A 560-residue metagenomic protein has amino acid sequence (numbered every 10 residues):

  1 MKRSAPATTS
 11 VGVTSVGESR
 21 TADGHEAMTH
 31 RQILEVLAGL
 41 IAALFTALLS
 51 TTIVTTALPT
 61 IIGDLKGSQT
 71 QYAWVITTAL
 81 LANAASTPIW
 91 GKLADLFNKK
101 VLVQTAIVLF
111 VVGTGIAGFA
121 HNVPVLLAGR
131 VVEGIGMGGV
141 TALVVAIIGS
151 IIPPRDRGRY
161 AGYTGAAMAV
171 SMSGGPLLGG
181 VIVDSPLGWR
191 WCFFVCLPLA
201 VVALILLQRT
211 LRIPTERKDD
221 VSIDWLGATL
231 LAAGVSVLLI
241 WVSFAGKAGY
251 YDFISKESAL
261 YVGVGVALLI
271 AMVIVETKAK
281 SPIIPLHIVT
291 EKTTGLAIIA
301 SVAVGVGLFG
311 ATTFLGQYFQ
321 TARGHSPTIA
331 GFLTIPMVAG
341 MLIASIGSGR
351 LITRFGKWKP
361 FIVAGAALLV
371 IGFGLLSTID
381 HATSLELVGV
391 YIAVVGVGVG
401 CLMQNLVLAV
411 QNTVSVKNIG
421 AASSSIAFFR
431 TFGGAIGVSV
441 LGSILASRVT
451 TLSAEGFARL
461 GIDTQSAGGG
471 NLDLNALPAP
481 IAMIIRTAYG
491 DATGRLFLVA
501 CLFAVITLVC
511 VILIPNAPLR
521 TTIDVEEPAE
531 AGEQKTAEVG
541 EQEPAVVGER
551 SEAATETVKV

Functional and structural regions predicted by a protein language model:
M1-I41, N471-V560: Transmembrane-helix exit segments and adjacent C-terminal regions of multi-pass membrane proteins
I33-T56, Q69-T78, I107, L226 (+5 more regions): 12-transmembrane solute porter fold
I61-G63, L93-A94, L178-L187, V242 (+4 more regions): Interfacial helix-cap and linker-helix signal at transmembrane-aqueous boundaries of multi-pass secondary transporters
L81-A85, G115, S173, L177 (+4 more regions): Hydrophobic/small/kink-forming positions within alpha-helical transmembrane segments of polytopic membrane proteins
T87-G227, F244, A339, V416: Helix-loop-helix hairpins in multi-pass membrane proteins, especially solute transporters
A166, V170-S185, S236, F432-L452: A gly/Pro-rich, aromatic-decorated transmembrane alpha-helix motif that marks the paired, flexible gating helices
D184-A300, G307, I485-A488: Hydrophobic transmembrane-helix bundles of small-molecule transporters
D184-F194, F244-E257, S326, S447-C501: A membrane-interface helix-boundary motif in multi-pass transporters
